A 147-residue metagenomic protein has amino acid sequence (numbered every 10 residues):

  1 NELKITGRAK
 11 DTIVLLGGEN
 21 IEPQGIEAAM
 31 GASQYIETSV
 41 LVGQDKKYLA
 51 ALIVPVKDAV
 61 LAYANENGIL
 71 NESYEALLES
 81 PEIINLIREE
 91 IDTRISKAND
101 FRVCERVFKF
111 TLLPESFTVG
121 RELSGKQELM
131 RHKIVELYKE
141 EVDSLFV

Functional and structural regions predicted by a protein language model:
N1-E105, V119: AMP-binding/adenylate-forming catalytic core of the ANL superfamily
I13, T38, T93-V147: Conserved C-terminal "lid"/linker of ANL adenylate-forming enzymes
